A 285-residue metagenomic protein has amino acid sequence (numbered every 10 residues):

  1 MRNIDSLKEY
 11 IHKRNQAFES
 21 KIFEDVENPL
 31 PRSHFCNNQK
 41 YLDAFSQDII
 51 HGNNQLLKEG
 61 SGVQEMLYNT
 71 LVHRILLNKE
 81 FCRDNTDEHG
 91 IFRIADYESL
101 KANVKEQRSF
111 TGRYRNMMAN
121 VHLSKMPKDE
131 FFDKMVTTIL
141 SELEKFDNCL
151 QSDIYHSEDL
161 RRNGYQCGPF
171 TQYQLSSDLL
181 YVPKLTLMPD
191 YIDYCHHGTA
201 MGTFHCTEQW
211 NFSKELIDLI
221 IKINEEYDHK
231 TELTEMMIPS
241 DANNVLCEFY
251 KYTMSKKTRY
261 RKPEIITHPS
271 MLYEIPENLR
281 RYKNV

Functional and structural regions predicted by a protein language model:
M1-N54, D129-H156, Y173-V285: C-terminal accessory module of base-excision DNA glycosylases/AP lyases that mediates lesion recognition and DNA
N3-S6, I22, N28, S33-F110: Phosphate-/polyanion-interacting regions in eukaryotic proteins
T70-K79, G164, L179, T203-T207: Generic structural signal for hydrophobic core residues of well-folded globular domains
K79-N163: Alpha-helical ds-nucleic-acid-binding substructure associated with the helix-hairpin-helix region of base-excision DNA
